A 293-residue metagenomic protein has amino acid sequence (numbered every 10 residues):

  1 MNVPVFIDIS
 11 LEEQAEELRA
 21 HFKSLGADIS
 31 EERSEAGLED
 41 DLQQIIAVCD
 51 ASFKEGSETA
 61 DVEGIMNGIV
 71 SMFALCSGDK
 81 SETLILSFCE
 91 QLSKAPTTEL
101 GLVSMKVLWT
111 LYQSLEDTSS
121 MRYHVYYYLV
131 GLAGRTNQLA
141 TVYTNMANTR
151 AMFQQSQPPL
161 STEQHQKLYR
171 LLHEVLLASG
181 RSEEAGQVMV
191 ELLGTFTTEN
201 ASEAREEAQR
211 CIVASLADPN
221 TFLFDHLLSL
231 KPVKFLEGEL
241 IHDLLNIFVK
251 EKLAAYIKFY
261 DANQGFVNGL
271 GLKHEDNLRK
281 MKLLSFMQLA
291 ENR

Functional and structural regions predicted by a protein language model:
M1-G56: N-terminal alpha-helical scaffolding segments that mark the starts of alpha-solenoid/helical-repeat architectures
A36-I46, G56-N67, S77-T83, K94-L108 (+2 more regions): Helix-turn-helix repeat elements of alpha-solenoid scaffolds
E63, E82-L86, L102, S119-H124 (+2 more regions): Start-of-helix signal in alpha-solenoid helical-repeat scaffolds, especially tetratricopeptide repeats
V70, W109-Q113, A147-Q157, E191-T197: Amphipathic alpha-helical segments of tetratricopeptide repeats
I85-C89, M105-L108, Y126-L129, M146 (+4 more regions): TPR repeat positional signature
C89-S93, V130, H173-E174, I212-V213: Conserved small-residue packing positions in alpha-helical repeats and bundles
D117-T118, P159-S161, N200-A201, H274: Short coil/turn linker motifs that delimit alpha-helical repeat modules in TPR/alpha-solenoid proteins
L177-R293: Alpha-helical scaffold segments of alpha-solenoid architecture
